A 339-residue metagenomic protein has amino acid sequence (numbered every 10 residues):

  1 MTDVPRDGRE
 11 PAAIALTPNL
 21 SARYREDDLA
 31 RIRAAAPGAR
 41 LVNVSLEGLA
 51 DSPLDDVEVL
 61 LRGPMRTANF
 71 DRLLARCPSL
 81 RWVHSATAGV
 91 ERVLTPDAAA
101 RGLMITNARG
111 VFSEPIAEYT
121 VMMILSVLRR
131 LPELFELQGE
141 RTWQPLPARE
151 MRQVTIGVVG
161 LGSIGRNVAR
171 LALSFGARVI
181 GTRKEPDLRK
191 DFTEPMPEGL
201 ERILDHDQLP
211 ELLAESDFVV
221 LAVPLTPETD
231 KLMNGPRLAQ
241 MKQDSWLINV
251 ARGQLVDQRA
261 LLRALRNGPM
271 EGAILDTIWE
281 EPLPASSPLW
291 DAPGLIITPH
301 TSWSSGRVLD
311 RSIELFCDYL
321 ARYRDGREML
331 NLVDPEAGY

Functional and structural regions predicted by a protein language model:
M1-M104: An N-terminal-biased, well-structured beta-alpha scaffold segment characteristic of Rossmann-like dinucleotide-binding
T2-D7, D28-R31, T106-E118, E194 (+2 more regions): C-terminal helix-to-coil terminal segments
P11, R152-T155, G235, D244: Phosphate-coordination loops involved in phosphoryl transfer and adenosine-cofactor binding
R72-S79, P96-A100, L238-Q243, A264-G268 (+1 more regions): Short, conserved loop/helix-junction motifs that constitute active-site signature segments in enzyme catalytic cores
A100-T155, R170, R178-G181, R189: Phosphate-binding beta-alpha-beta segment of Rossmann-like dinucleotide-binding domains, i.e., the NAD(P)
L161-G162: Glycine-rich Rossmann-fold phosphate-binding loop(s) that bind the pyrophosphate of adenine dinucleotide cofactors
G165-R166: N-terminal Rossmann-fold NAD(P) dinucleotide-binding loop
P186-P288: Rossmann-like adenosine-cofactor binding region
